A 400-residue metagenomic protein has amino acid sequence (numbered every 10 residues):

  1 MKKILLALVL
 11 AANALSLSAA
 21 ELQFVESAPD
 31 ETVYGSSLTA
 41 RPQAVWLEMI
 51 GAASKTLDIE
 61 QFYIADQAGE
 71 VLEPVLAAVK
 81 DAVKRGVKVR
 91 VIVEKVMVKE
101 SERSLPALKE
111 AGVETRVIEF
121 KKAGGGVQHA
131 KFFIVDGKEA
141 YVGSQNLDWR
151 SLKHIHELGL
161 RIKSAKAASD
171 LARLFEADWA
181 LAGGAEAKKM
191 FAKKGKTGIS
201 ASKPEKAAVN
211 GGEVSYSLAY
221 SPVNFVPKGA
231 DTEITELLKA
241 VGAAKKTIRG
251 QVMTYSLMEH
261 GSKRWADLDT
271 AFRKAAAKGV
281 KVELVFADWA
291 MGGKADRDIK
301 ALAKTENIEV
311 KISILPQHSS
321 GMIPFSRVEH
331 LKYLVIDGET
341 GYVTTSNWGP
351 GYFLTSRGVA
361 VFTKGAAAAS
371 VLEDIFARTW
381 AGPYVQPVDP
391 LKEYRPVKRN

Functional and structural regions predicted by a protein language model:
I4-N13: Sec-dependent N-terminal signal peptides
A14-R116, F120-N400: Charged, low-complexity intrinsically disordered terminal segments
